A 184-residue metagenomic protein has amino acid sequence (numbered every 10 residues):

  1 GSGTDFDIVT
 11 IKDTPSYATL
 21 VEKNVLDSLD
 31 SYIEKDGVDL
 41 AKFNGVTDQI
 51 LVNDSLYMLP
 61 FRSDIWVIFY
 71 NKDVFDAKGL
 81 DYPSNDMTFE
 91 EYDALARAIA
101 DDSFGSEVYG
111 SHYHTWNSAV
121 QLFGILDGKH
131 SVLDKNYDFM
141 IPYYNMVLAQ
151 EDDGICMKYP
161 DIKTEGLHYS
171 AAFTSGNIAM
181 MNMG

Functional and structural regions predicted by a protein language model:
G1-D5, V74-F75, D93-A98, G166-M181: Short helices/loops that flank or line small-molecule/ion binding pockets
G1-P15: Early extracytoplasmic/lumenal segment of secretory-pathway proteins
T10, S84-F89, C156-G166: Short beta-strand-to-loop elements that line the ligand-binding cleft of bilobed periplasmic-binding protein-like
K12-I65: Hinge/lid segment of periplasmic solute-binding proteins
Y32-V38, A77-D86, S131-D134: Short, polar/flexible loop-turn hinges at active-site or ligand-entry regions and domain interfaces
M58, A100-H114: Bilobed periplasmic-binding protein-like "clamshell/Venus-flytrap" ligand-binding domains
V67-Y70: Short glycine- and hydrophobic/aromatic-rich loop-to-beta-strand nucleating segment in the catalytic cores
A96, V132-T164: Glycine-centered hinge/linker elements that transmit conformational signals in sensory and ligand-binding systems
